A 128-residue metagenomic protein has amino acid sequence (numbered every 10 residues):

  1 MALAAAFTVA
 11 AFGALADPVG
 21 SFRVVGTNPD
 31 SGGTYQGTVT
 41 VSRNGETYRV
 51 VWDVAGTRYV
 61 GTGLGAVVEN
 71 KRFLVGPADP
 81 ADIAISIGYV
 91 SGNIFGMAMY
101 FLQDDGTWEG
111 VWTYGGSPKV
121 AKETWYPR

Functional and structural regions predicted by a protein language model:
A2-A4, A14: Cleavable N-terminal signal peptides
D17-R128: Central antiparallel beta-sheet cores of small beta-barrel/beta-sandwich binding domains
